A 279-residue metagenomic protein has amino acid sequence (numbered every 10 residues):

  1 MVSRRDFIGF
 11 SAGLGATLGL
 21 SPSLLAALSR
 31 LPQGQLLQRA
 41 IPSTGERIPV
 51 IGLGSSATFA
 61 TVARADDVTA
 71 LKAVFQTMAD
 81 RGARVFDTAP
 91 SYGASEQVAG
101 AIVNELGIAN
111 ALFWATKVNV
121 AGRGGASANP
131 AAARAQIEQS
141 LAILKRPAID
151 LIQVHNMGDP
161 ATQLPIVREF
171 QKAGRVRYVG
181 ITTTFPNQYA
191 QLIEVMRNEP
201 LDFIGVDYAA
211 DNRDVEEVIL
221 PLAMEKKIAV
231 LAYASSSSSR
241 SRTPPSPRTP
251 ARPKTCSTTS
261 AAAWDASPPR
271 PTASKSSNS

Functional and structural regions predicted by a protein language model:
V2-L112: N-terminal binding-site loop/beta-alpha segment at the start of enzyme catalytic domains that lines or forms
G13, A57, Y92-S95, H155-G158 (+3 more regions): Flexible, active-site-proximal loop/turn residues at the rims of small-molecule/cofactor binding pockets and catalytic
A57, V118-G122, F185, Y208-N212 (+3 more regions): Glycine-rich beta-alpha junction loops
V62, V120-V218, M224-L231: Glycine/proline-rich, positively charged, aromatic-decorated active-site loop/lid region on the catalytic face
A99-I102, V167, L192-V195, C256-T259: Hydrophobic packing residues within well-ordered alpha-helices of enzyme cores
V218-S279: Structured C-terminal cap/extension of enzyme domains
